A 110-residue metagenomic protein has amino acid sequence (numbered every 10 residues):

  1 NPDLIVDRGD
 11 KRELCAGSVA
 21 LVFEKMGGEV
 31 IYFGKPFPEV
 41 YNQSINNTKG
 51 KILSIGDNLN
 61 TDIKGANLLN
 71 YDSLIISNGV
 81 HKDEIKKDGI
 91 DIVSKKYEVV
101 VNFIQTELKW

Functional and structural regions predicted by a protein language model:
N1-W110: Asp-based, Mg2+/Mn2+-dependent phosphohydrolase catalytic module
